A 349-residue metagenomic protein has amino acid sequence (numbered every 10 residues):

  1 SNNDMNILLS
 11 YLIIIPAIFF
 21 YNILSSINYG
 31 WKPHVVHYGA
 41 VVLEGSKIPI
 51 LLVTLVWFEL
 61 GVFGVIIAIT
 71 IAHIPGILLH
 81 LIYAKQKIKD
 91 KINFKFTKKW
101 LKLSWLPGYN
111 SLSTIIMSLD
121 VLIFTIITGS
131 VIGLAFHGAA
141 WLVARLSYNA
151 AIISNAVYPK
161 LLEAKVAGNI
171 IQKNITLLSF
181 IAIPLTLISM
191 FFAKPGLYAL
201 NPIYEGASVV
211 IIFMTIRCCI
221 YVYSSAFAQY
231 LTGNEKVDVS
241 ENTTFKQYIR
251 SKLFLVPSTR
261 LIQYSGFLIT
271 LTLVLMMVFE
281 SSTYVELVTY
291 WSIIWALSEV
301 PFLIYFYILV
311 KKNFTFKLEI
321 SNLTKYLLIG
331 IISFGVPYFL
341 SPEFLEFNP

Functional and structural regions predicted by a protein language model:
S1-Y11, M190-V222, V237-D238, N242-Y248 (+1 more regions): Interfacial segments at transmembrane-helix termini and the short loops linking adjacent helices
M5, V62-F63, K99-L103, V121-A144 (+2 more regions): Interfacial/gating helices of multi-pass transporter permease domains
L9, H34-Y38, V62-A68, L78-S118 (+2 more regions): Interhelical loop/hinge segments that connect adjacent transmembrane helices in multipass membrane
P16-G39, E163, I216-I262, L268 (+1 more regions): Membrane-interface junctions at transmembrane-helix termini in multi-pass inner-membrane proteins
Y29-G30, R145-G168, N174-L177, A228-V239: Helix-loop junctions and terminal segments of transmembrane helices in multi-pass membrane transport/translocation
Y38-Q86, G138, A144, S258-L273 (+2 more regions): Hydrophobic alpha-helical transmembrane segments
L43, S113-T114, Y290-W295, S321-P349: Transmembrane alpha-helical segments of multi-pass transport proteins
L101, Y158, L162, V166-F191 (+3 more regions): Interfacial transmembrane-helix starts/ends
